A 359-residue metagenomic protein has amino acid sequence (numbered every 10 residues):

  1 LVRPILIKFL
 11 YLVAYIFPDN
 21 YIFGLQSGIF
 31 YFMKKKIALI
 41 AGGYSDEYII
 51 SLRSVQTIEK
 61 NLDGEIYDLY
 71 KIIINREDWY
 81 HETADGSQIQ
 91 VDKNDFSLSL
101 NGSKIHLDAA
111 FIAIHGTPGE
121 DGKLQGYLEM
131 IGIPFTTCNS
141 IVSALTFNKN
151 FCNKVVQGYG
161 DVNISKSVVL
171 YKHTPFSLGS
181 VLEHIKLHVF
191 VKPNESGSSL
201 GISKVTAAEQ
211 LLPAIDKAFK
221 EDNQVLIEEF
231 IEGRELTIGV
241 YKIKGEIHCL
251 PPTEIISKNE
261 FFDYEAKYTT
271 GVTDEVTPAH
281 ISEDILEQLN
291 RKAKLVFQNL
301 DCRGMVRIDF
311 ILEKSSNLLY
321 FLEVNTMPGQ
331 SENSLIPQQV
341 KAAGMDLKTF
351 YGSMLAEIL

Functional and structural regions predicted by a protein language model:
R3-I5, F9-Y15, G28, S180-V181 (+4 more regions): Peripheral (often C-terminal) accessory segments that flank ATP-dependent C-N-forming ligase machineries
K8, Y15-I16, I22-F23, I29-F147 (+3 more regions): ATP-binding N-terminal substructure of ATP-dependent carboxylate-amine bond-forming enzymes
K34-A41, S45, K104, L145-R234 (+1 more regions): Active-site nucleotide/adenylate-binding loops and adjacent lid/helix of ATP-dependent enzymes
D68, P134, N163, Q224 (+1 more regions): Residue-level detector of anion-binding/catalytic polar loops
T206-R291, S315-Y320: Phosphate-binding site of ATP-dependent enzymes
E229, F297-Q330, V340: Conserved metal-phosphate-binding beta-hairpin within the catalytic cores of diverse ATP-dependent phosphoryl-transfer
E254-V306, L335-L359: Active-site "cap" helix and flanking loop/linker of ATP-utilizing ligase/carboxylase catalytic domains
